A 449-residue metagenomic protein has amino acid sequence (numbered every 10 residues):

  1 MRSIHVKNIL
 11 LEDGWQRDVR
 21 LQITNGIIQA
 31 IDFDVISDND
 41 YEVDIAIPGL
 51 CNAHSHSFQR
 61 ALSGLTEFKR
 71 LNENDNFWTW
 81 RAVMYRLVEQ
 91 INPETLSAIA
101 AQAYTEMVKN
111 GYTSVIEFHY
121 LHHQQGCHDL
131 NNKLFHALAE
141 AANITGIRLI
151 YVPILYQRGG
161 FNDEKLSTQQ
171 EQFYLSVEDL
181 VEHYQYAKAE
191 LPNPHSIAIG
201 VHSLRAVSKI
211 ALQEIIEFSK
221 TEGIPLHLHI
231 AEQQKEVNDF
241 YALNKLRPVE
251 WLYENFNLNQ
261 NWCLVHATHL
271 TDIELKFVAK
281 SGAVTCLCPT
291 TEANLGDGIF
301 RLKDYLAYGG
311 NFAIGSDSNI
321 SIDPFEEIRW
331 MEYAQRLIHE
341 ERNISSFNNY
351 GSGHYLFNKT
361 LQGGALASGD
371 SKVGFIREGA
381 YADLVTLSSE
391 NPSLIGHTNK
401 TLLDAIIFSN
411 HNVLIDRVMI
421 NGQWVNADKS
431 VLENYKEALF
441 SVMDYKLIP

Functional and structural regions predicted by a protein language model:
M1-V19, T24, F357-P449: Active-site microenvironment of metallo-dependent hydrolases
R2-V6, N25, D32-T79, E94 (+3 more regions): Replace "His-x-His-based motif
K7, L21, G26, V43 (+14 more regions): Divalent metal-coordination and catalytic microenvironments
A61-L96, Q125-L130, R158-V177, Q234-N259 (+2 more regions): Active-site gating loops and adjacent loop-to-helix segments of metal-dependent hydrolytic enzymes
T66-R148, E178-P192, E437-P449: Alpha-helical scaffold segments that flank or form the walls of functional sites
G126-A267: Metal-coordinating catalytic core of metallo-dependent amide/deamination hydrolases
I230-A283, T291-D304, S318-E326: Catalytic core of soluble alpha/beta enzymes
E254-N261, K303-N391: His/Asp/Glu-enriched, well-ordered alpha-helical/loop segment that forms or immediately abuts the divalent-metal
